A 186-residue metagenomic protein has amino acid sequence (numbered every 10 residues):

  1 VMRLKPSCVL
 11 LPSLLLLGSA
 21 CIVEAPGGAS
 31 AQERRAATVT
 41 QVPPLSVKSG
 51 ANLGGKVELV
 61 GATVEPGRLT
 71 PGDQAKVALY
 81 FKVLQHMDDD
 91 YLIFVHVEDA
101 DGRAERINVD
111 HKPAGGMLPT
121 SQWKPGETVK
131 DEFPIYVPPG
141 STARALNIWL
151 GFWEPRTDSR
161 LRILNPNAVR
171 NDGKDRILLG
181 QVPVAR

Functional and structural regions predicted by a protein language model:
V1-L4: N-terminal secretory signal peptides that target proteins for export/translocation
P6-C8, L179: Sequence-pattern detector for short linear motifs and compositional/periodic biases rather than a specific fold
C8-A20: Bacterial N-terminal signal peptides
C21-R186: Extracellular/lumen-exposed scaffold segments
